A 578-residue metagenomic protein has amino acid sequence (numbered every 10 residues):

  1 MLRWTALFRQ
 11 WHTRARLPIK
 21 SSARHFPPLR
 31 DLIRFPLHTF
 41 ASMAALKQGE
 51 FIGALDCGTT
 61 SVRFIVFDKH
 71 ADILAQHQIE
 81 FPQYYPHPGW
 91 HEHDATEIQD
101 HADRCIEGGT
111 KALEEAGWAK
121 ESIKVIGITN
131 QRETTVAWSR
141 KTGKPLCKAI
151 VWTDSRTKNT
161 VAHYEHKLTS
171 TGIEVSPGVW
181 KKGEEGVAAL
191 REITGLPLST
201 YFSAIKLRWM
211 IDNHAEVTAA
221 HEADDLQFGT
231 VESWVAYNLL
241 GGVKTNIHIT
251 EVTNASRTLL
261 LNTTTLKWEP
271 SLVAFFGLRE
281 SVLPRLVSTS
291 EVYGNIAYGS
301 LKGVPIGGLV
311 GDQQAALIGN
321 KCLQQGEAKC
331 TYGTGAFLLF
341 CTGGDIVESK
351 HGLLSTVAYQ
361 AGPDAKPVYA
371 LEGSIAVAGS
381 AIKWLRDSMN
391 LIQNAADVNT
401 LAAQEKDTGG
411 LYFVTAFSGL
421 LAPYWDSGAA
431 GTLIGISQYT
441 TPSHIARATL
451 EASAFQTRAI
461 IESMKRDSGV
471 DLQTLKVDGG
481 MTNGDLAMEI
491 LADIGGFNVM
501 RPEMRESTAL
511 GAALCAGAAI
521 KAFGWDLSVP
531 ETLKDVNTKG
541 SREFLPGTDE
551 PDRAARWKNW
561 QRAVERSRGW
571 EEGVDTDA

Functional and structural regions predicted by a protein language model:
R16-S42: Short, Lys/Arg-enriched N-terminal segments with co-localized hydrophobic residues within the first ~10-30 amino acids
H38-I79, Y85, T96, D103 (+4 more regions): Glycine/Thr-rich phosphate-binding loops that ligate phosphate moieties of nucleotide and other phosphorylated ligands
H77-A119: N-terminal phosphate-binding loop and adjacent alpha-helix
H91-Q99, L196, T200, T258 (+3 more regions): Short acidic-aromatic active-site loops that bind/stabilize oxyanions
E107-N394: Glycine-rich phosphate-binding/catalytic subdomain of phosphoryl-transfer and nucleotide/sugar-phosphate-processing
